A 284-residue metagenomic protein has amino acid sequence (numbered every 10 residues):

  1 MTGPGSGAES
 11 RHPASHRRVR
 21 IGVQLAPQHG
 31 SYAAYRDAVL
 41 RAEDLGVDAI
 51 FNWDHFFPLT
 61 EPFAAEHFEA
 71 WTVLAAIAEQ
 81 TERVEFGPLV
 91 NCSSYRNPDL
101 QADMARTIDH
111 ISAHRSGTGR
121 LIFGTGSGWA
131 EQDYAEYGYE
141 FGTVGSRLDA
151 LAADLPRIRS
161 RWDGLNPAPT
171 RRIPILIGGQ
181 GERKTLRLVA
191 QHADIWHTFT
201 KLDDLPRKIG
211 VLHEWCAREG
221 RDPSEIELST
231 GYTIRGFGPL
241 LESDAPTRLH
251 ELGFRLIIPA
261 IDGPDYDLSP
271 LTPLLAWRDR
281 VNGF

Functional and structural regions predicted by a protein language model:
M1-F284: Active-site-adjacent structural elements that line small-molecule/cofactor binding pockets in enzymes
